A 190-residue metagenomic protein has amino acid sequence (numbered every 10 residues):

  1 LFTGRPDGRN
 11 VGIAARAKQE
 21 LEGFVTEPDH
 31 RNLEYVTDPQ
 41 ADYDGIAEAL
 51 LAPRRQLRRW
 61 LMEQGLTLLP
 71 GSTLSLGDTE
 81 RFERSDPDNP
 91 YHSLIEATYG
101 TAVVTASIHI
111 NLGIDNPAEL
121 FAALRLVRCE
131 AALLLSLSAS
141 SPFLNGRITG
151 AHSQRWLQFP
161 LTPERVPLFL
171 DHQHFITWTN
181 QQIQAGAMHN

Functional and structural regions predicted by a protein language model:
L1-Y99, V104: Terminal catalytic/cofactor-binding subdomain
V36-D38, H109-G113: Residue-level recognition of well-ordered beta-strand positions that form the cores of beta-sheet-rich folds across
A102-A106, G113-N190: Loop-rich catalytic cores of soluble enzymes, especially ATP-dependent carboxylate-amine ligases and other
